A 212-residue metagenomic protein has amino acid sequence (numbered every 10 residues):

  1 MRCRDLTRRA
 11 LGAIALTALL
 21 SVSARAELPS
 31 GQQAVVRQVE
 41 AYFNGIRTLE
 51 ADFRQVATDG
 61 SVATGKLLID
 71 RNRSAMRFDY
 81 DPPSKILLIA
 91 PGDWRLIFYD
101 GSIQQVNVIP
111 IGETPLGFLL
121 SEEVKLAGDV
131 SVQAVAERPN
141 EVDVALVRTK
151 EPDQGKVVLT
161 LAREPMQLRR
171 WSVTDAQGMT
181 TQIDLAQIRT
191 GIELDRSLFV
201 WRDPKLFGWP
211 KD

Functional and structural regions predicted by a protein language model:
M1-D5: N-terminal secretory signal peptides that target proteins for export/translocation
L6-G12, L16: N-terminal export leaders
V22-A26: Sec/Tat signal peptide C-region and signal peptidase I cleavage site
E27-G45: Short N-terminal segments immediately surrounding and downstream of signal-peptide cleavage
A41-G60: A short, Trp-centered hydrophobic/proline-enriched beta-strand micro-motif
I46-T48, V62-T64, R73, P83 (+6 more regions): Extracytoplasmic
K66-F118, T181-Q182: An acidic-aromatic
A127-D212: Gly/Pro-enriched, hydrophobic low-complexity segments that function as extracytoplasmic propeptides/linkers
